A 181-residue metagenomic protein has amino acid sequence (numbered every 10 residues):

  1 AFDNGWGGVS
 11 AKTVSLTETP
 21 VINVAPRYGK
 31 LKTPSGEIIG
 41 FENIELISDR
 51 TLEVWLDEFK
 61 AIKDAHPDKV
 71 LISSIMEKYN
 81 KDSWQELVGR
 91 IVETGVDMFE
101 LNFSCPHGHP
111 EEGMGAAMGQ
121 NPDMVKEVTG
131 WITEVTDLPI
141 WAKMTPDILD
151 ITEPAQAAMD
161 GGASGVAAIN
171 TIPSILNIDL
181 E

Functional and structural regions predicted by a protein language model:
A1-I72, M76-K81, Q85-E86: N-terminal capping/small domains of soluble enzymes
F2-N4, D64, K78-E181: Alpha/beta enzyme core
